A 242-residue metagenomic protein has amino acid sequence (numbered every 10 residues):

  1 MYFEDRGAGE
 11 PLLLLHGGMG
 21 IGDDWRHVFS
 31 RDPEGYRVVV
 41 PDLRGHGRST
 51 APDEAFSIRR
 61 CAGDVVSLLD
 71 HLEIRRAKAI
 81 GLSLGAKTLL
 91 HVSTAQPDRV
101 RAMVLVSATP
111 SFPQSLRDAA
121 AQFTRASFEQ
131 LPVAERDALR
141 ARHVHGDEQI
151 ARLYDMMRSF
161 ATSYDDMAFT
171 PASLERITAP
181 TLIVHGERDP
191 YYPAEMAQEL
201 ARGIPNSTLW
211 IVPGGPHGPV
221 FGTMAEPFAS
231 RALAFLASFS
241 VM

Functional and structural regions predicted by a protein language model:
Y2-T50: Conserved HGGG/HGGXW glycine-rich cap/lid loop of the alpha/beta-hydrolase fold
R59-A77: Conserved acidic catalytic loop of the alpha/beta-hydrolase fold
K87-A95, R101-E135: Flexible "cap/lid" loop of the alpha/beta hydrolase fold
M156-S173: Active-site nucleophile elbow and catalytic-triad environment of alpha/beta-hydrolase enzymes
I177, I183-H185: Short beta-strand/loop motif that positions the catalytic acidic residue of the alpha/beta-hydrolase fold
A179, P193-R202: Short alpha-helix in the alpha/beta-hydrolase fold that links the catalytic acid
R188-Y192, G218-P219: Acidic catalytic loop of the alpha/beta-hydrolase fold
S207-M242: Catalytic active-site module of serine/aspartate enzymes centered on a nucleophile-bearing elbow/loop
